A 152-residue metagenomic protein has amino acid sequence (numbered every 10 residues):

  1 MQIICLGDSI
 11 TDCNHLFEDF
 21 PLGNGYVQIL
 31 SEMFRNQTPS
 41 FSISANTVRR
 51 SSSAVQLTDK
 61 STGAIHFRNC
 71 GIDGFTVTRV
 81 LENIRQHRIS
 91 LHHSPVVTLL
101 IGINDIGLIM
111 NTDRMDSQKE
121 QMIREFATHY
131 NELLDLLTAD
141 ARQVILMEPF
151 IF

Functional and structural regions predicted by a protein language model:
M1-C70, R88-H93: Serine-esterase "nucleophile elbow" of acetyl-processing enzymes
C13, S52, V77-V80, L108: Residues at secondary-structure transition points
N24, R35-N36, D59-H66, R79-F152: Alpha-helical cap/lid subdomain in secreted, periplasmic, or secretory-pathway luminal O-acyl-processing enzymes
I72-T76: Acidic, metal-coordinating catalytic cores used for nucleic-acid/nucleotide bond scission and strand-transfer chemistry
